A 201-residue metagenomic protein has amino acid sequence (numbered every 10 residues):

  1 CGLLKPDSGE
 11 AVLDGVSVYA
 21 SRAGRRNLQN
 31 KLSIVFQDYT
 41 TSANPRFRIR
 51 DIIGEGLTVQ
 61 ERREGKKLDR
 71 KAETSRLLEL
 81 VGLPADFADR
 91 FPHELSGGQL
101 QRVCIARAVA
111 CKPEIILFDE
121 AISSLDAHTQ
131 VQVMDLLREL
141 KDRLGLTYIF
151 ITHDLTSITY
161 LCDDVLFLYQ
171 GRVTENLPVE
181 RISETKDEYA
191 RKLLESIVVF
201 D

Functional and structural regions predicted by a protein language model:
C1: Helix-to-loop junction immediately C-terminal to a conserved catalytic motif
S17-S33, D51, V59, R181-T185: ABC ATPase NBD coupling module
L68-D86, L194-E195: Conserved ABC ATPase "signature" region
F91-L95, Q99: Conserved ABC ATPase signature
K112: Conserved catalytic motifs of ABC-family nucleotide-binding domains
I158-Y160: A short, surface-exposed alpha-helical micro-motif characterized by mixed small hydrophobic and charged/polar residues
